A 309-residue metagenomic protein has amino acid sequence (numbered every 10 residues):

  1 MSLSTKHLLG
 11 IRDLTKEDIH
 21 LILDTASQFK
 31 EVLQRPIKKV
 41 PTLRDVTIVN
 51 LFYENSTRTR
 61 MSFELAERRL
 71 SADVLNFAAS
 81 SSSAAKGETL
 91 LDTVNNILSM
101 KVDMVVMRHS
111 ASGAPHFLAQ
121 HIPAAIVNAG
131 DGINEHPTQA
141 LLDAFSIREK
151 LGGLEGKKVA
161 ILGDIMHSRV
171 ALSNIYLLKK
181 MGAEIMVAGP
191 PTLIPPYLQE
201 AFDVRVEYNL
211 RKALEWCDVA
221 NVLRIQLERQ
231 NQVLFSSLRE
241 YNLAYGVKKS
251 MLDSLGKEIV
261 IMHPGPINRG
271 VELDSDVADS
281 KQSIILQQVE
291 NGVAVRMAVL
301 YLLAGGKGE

Functional and structural regions predicted by a protein language model:
M1-L65: Positively charged, low-complexity intrinsically disordered leader regions
I37-R148, R269: Phosphate/diphosphate ligand-binding glycine-rich loop within oxidoreductases
L43-I48, E155-V159, E258: Phosphate-coordination loops involved in phosphoryl transfer and adenosine-cofactor binding
Y53-A66, E149-L223: Glycine-rich phosphate/diphosphate-binding loop of Rossmann-like nucleotide-binding domains
A124, G182-E184, S254-V260: A short helix->loop->beta-strand "cap" motif at the edges of active sites that frequently abuts
Q199-D276: Rossmann-like adenosine-cofactor binding region
E258-I259, P264-E309: Adenosine-phosphate binding glycine-rich loop
